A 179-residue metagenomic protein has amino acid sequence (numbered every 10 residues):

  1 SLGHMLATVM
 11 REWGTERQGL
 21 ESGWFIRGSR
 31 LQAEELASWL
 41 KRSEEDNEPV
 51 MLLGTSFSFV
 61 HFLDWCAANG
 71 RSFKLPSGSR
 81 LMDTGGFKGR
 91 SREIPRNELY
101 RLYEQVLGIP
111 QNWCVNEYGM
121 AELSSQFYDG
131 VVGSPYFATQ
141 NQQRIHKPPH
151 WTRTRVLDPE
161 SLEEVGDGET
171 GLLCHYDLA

Functional and structural regions predicted by a protein language model:
L2: A residue-level signal for conserved active-site and pocket-lining positions in enzyme catalytic cores
M5: Extended acidic/charged loop-beta regions that coordinate divalent cations and stabilize anionic phosphate/carboxylate
T8-A179: Active-site glycine/GP-rich loop and adjacent strand/helix microenvironment that borders small-molecule binding pockets
